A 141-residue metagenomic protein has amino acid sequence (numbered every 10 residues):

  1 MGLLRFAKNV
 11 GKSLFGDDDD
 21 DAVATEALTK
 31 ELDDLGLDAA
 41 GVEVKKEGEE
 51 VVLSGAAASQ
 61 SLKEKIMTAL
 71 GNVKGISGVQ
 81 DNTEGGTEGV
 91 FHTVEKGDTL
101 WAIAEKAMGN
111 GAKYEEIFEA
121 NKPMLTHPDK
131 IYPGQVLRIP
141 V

Functional and structural regions predicted by a protein language model:
M1-G85, K130: Secretory N-termini
E47-V52, A57, T83-G111, E115: Primarily a LysM-type cell-wall glycan-binding module
S61, A112, T126: Residues that form or flank phosphate/diphosphate-binding pockets in enzymes that use nucleotide phosphates
L62, T99, V136: Residue-level recognition of oxygen-bearing side chains
I66-T68, V94, K106-G109, Y132 (+1 more regions): Surface-exposed beta-strand edges and their flanking turn/coil or helix-capping segments
A69, V73-T87, E115-V141: Extracellular LysM carbohydrate-binding repeats and other cell-envelope/extracellular binding modules
